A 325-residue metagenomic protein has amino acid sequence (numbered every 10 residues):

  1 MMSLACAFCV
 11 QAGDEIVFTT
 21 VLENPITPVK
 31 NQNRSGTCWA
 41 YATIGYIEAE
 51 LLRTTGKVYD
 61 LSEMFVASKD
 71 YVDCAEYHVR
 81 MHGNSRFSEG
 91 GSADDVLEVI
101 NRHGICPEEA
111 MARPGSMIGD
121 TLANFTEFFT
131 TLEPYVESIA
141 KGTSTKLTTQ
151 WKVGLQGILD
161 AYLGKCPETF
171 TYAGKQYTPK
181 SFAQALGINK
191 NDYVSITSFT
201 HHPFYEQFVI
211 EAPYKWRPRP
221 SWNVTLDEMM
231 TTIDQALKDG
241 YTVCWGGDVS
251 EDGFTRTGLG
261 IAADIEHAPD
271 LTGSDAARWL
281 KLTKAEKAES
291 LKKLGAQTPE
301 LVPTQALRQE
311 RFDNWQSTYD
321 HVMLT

Functional and structural regions predicted by a protein language model:
M1-A7: Bacterial N-terminal signal peptides
A12-M323: Catalytic-core signature of thiol
